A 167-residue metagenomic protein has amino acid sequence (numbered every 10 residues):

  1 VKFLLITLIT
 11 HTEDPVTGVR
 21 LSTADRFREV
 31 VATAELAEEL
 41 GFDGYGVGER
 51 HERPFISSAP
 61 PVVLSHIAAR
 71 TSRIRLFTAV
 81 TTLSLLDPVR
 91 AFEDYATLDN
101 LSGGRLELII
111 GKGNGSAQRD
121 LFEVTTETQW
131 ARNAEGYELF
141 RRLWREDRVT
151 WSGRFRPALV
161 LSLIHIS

Functional and structural regions predicted by a protein language model:
V1-T71, R75-T78: N-terminal beta1-alpha1-beta2 module of alpha/beta enzyme domains
K2-T23, L85-F155: Flexible, glycine-rich active-site loops centered on histidine and acidic residues that chelate a metal or position
E49-E52, L83, T125: Residue-level detector of alpha-helix boundaries and kinks
H51, T81, G113-G115: Catalytic metal-binding/acid-base residues of hydrolase active sites
T78-L86: Active-site nucleophile and cofactor-binding loops and adjacent substrate-binding regions of central metabolic enzymes
P157-S162: Active-site glycine-rich loop that binds ribose-phosphate moieties when present
I164-I166: Conserved small/polar residues in nucleotide/adenosyl-binding loops
